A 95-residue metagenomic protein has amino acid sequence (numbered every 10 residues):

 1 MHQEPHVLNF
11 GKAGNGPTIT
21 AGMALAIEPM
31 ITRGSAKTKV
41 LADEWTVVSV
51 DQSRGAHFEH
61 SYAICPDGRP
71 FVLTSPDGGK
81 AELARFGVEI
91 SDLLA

Functional and structural regions predicted by a protein language model:
M1-H6: Short, basic/aromatic beta-hairpin or loop at an interaction surface
G11-A95: Charged, cofactor-coupling segments
